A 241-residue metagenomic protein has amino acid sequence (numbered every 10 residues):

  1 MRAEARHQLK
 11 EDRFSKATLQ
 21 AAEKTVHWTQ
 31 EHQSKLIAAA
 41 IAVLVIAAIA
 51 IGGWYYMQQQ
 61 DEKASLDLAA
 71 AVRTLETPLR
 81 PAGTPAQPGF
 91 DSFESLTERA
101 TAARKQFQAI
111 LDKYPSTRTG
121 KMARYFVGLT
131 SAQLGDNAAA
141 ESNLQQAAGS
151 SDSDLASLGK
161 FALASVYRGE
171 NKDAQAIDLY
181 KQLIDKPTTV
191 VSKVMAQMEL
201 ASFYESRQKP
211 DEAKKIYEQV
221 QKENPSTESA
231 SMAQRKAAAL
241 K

Functional and structural regions predicted by a protein language model:
M1-A39: N-terminal positive-inside, membrane-proximal cytosolic segments immediately preceding the first
D112-G120, A148-A156, I184-K193, R207-P210 (+1 more regions): Short solvent-exposed coil/turn linkers within tandem alpha-helical repeat scaffolds
